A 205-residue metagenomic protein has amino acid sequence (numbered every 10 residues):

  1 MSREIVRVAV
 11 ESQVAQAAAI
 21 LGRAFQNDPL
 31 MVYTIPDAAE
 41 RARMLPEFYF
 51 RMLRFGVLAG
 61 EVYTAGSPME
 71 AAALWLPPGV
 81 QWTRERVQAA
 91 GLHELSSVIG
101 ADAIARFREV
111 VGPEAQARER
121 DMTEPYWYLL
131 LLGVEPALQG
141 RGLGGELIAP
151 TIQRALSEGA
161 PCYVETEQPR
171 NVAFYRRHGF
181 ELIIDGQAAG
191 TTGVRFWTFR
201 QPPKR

Functional and structural regions predicted by a protein language model:
I5-A19: A short beta-loop-alpha structural element at the N-terminal edge of CoA-dependent acyl/N-acetyltransferase catalytic
A39-E61: Active-site rim helix/loop that mediates acceptor-substrate recognition in acyltransferases
V57-W75, G133-E135: Conserved beta-hairpin
A72-G133, Q139, G190-V194: Conserved acyl-donor/pantetheine-binding loop and adjacent beta-alpha core of acyl/acetyltransferases and related
P125-W127, R154-E167: Conserved GNAT acetyl-CoA-binding A-motif
L130-Q139, Y163-V172, G190-T192, R200-P202: Conserved beta-strand-loop-alpha-helix junction that forms the acyl-donor binding cleft
L131-V134, G140-Q153, R177: Conserved acetyl-CoA-binding loop-helix of GNAT-fold acetyltransferases
G145, S157-G159, Q168-D185, T191-T192: Conserved active-site alpha-helix within GNAT-family acetyltransferase domains
